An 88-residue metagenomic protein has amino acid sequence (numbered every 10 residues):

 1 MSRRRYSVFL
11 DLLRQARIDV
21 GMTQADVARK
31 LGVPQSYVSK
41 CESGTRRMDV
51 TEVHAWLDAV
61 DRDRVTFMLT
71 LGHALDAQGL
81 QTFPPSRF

Functional and structural regions predicted by a protein language model:
M1-D19: A short, Lys/Arg-rich alpha-helix, primarily the initiator
D11, G21-M22, M48-T51: Residue-level signal for the short linker/turn that defines the boundary of a DNA-recognition helix
R14, A25, H54: Residues within the helices of the helix-turn-helix
A16, K30, C41, T70: Residues in the recognition helix of alpha-helical DNA-binding motifs
I18, R29, D58: Alpha-helical residues within the helix-turn-helix
G21-K40: Short alpha-helical DNA-recognition segment
T51-L69: DNA major-groove recognition helix of helix-turn-helix/homeodomain DNA-binding modules
T66-F88: Short, charged recognition helix plus adjacent turn of helix-turn-helix-like nucleic-acid-binding domains
